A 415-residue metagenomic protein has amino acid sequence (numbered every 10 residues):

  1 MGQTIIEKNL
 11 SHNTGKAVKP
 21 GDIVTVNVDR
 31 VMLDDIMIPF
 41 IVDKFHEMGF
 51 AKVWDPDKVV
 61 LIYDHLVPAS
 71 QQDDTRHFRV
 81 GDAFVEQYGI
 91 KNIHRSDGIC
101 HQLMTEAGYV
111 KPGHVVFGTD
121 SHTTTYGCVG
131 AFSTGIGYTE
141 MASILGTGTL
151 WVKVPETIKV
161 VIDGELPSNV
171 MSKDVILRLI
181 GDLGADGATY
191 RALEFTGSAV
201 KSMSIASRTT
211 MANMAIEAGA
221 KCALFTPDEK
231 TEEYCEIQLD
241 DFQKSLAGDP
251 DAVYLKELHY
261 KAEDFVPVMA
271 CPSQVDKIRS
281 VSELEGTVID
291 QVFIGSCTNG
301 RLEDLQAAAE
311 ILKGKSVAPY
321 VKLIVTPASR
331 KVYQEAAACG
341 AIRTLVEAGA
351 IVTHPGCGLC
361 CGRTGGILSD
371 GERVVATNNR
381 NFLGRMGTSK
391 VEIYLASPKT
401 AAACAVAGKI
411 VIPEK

Functional and structural regions predicted by a protein language model:
M1-K415: Fe-S-dependent hydro-lyases/dehydratases of central metabolism
